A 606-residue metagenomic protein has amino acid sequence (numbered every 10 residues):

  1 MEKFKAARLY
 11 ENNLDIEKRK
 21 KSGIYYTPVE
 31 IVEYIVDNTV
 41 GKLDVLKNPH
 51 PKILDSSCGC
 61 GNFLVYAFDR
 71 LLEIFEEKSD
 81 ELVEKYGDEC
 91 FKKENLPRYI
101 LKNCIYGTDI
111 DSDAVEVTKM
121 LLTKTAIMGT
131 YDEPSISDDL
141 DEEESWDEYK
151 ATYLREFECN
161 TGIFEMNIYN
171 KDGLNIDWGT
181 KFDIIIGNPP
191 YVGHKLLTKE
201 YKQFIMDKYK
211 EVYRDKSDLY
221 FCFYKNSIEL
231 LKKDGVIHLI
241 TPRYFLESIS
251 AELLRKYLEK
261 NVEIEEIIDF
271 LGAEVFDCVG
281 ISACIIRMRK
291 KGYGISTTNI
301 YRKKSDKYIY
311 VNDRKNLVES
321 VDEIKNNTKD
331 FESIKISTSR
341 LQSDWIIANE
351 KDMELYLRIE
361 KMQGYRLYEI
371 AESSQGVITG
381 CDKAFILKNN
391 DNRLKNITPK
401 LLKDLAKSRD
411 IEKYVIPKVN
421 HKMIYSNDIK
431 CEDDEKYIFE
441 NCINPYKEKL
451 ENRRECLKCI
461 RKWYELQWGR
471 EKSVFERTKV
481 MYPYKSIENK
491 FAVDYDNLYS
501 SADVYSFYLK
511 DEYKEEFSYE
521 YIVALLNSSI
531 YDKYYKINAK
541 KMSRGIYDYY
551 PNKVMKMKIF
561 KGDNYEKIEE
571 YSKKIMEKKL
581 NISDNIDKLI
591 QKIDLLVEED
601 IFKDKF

Functional and structural regions predicted by a protein language model:
M1-L96, T108-V117, I127, D172 (+8 more regions): Class I S-adenosyl-L-methionine
Y26, E30, V65, L72 (+7 more regions): Signature of N6-adenine DNA methyltransferases within the class I
P51, M166, F182-D183, E265 (+1 more regions): Conserved acidic residues
N95-Y99, Y153-I163, Y257-N261: Short, conserved catalytic or adaptor-binding loops enriched in Gly and charged residues
I105: Short beta-strand element of Class I
T125-N175: S-adenosyl-L-methionine
S343-E566: Polybasic, glycine- and aromatic-enriched phosphate-binding surface used to engage nucleic acids
L357-S373, K561-F606: Non-catalytic DNA-recognition/assembly elements of restriction-modification systems
